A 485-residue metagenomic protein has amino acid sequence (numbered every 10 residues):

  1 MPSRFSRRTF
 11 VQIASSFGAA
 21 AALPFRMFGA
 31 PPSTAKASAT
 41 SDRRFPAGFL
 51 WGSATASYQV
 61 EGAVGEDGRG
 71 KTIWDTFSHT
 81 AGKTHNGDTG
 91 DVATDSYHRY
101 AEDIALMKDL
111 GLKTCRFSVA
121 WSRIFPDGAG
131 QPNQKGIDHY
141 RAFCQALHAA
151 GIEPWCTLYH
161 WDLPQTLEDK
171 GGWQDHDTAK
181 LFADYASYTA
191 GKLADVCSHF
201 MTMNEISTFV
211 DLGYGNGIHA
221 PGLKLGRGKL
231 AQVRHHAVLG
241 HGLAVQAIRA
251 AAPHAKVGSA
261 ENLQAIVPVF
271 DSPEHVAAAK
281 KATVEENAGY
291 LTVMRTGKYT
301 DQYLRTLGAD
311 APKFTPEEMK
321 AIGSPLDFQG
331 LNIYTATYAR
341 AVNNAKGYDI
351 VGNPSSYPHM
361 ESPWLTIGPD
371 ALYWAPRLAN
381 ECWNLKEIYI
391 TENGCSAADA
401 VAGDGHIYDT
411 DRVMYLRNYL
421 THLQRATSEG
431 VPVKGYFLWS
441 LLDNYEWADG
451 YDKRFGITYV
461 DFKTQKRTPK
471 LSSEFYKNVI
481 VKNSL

Functional and structural regions predicted by a protein language model:
P2-R4, T9-A30: N-terminal export signals
S3-R4, A93, L365: A structural signal for short, well-ordered beta-strand elements
T9, G111, G151: Conserved functional loop/turn residues at catalytic and ligand-binding sites
A14, G18-A19, S33-A47: Mature N-terminal, pre-catalytic/accessory segment of carbohydrate-active enzymes
A39-A81, D127-G128, I137-L485: Active-site region of glycoside hydrolase catalytic domains
G62-Y140: Active-site-adjacent substrate/metal-binding segments within catalytic domains of carbohydrate-active enzymes
